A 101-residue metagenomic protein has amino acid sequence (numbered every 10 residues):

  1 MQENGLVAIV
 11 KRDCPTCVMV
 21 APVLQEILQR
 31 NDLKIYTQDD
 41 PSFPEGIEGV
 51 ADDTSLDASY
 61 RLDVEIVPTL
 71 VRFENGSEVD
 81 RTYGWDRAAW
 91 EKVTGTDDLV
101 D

Functional and structural regions predicted by a protein language model:
M1, V20-V23, S55-A58: A generic local structural motif
M1-V18, L33: Short active-site neighborhood of thiol/selenol oxidoreductases, capturing the structured segment around
Q2-E3, Q29, I66: Residue-level preference for short coil/turn positions at secondary-structure junctions
R12-D13, D40, S77, D86: Short, glycine/serine-rich, charged loops/turns that create anion-binding and catalytic segments at active sites
P15, S42, D57, A88: Short alpha-helical
V18-D32: Typically the conserved alpha-helix immediately C-terminal to a functionally engaged Cys/Sec in thioredoxin-like
N31-S55: Thiol-based oxidoreductase modules, predominantly thioredoxin-like and allied folds used for disulfide exchange
Y60-R61, E65-D101: Non-catalytic, surface beta->alpha helical segment in thiol-disulfide oxidoreductase systems
